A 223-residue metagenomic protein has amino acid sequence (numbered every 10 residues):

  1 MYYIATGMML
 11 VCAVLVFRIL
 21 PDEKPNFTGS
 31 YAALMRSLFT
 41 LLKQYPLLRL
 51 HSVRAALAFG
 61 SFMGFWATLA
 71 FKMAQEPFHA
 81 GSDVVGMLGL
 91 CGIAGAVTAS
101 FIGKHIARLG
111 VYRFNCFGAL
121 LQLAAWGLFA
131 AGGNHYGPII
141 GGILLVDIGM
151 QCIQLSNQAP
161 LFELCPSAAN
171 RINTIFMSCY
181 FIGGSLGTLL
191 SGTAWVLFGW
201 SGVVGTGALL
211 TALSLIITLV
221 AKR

Functional and structural regions predicted by a protein language model:
T6-N26, I217-A221: C-terminal membrane-cytosol helix-exit motif in multi-pass small-molecule transporters
I19-V53: Juxtamembrane intracellular "pre-TM" segments in multi-pass secondary transporters
Q44-G64, I140, L144-I148: Pair of pore-lining "gating" transmembrane helices in MFS-fold secondary transporters
F59-F78: Helix-loop boundary and gating motifs at the non-cytosolic
E76-A94, R171-I175: Loop-to-transmembrane helix entry
V97-V111, W195: Helix-to-loop junctions at the C-terminal end of transmembrane segments in multipass secondary transporters
Y112-N157: C-terminal transmembrane helical hairpin of 12-TM major facilitator-type secondary transporters
E163-W200, V204-G207: A late C-terminal transmembrane helix in Major Facilitator Superfamily
